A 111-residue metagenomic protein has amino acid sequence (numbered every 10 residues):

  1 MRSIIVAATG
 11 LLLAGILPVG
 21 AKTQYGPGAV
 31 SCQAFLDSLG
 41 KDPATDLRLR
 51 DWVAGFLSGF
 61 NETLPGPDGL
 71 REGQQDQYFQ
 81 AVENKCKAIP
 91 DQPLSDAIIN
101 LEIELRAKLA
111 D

Functional and structural regions predicted by a protein language model:
M1-I4: Positively charged n-region of N-terminal signal peptides that target proteins for export
A7-G15: Bacterial N-terminal signal peptides
T9, G40-P43, L94, E102: Residues in flexible loops and secondary-structure boundaries
I16-A21: Sec/Tat signal peptide C-region and signal peptidase I cleavage site
K22-N84: Short N-proximal segments of mature Sec-exported proteins
Q77-D111: Surface-exposed, polar helix/loop patches in the mature regions of secreted/periplasmic/lumenal proteins that form
